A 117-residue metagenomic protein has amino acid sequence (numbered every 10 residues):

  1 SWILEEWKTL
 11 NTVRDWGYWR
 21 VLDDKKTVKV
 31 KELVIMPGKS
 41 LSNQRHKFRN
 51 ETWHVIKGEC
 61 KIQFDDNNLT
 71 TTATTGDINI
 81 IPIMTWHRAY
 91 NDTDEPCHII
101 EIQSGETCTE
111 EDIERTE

Functional and structural regions predicted by a protein language model:
S1-R14, R88-E117: Double-stranded beta-helix
W7-N50: A short glycine-rich, His/Asp/Glu-containing loop-to-beta-strand
K26, F48, N67, D94-E95: Short strand-connecting beta-turns/loops that link adjacent beta-strands
V30-V34, T52, T70, I78-I80: Conserved hydrophobic/aromatic beta-strand scaffold that supports enzyme active sites
P37, K47-R49, I56, I83 (+1 more regions): Short loop/turn positions at the edges of beta-strands in beta-sheet-rich folds
S42-N43, I62-F64, E101: Short hydrophobic/aromatic-rich beta-strand segments that constitute the beta-sheet cores of beta-sandwich/beta-barrel
F48-D66: Glycine- and acidic-residue-biased ligand/ion/polar-headgroup-sensing regions
F64-W86: Short acidic-glycine-tyrosine-enriched beta hairpin
